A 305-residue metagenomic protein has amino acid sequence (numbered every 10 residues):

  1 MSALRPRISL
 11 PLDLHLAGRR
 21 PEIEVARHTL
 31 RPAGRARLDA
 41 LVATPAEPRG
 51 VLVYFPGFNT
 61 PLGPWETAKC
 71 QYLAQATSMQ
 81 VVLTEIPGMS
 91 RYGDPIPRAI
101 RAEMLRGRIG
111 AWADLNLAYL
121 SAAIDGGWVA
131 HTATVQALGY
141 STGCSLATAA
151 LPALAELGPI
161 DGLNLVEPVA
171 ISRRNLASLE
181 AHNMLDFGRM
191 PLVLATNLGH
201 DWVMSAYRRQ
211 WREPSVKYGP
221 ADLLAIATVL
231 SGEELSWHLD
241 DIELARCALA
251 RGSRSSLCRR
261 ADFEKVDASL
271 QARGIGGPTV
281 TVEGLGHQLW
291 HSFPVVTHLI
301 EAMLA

Functional and structural regions predicted by a protein language model:
G34, A221-L239: Active-site nucleophile elbow and catalytic-triad environment of alpha/beta-hydrolase enzymes
N59-Q71, A261-D262: The serine-hydrolase catalytic nucleophile loop
A74-I100: Conserved alpha/beta-hydrolase
G110-T134: Conserved acidic catalytic loop of the alpha/beta-hydrolase fold
T148, P152, I160-P191: Flexible "cap/lid" loop of the alpha/beta hydrolase fold
L249-S255: Conserved strand-to-loop "acid loop" that flanks and positions the catalytic carboxylate
S256-K265: Conserved alpha/beta-hydrolase "acid-adjacent" motif
E283-V295: Catalytic histidine-centered segment of alpha/beta-hydrolase-like enzymes
